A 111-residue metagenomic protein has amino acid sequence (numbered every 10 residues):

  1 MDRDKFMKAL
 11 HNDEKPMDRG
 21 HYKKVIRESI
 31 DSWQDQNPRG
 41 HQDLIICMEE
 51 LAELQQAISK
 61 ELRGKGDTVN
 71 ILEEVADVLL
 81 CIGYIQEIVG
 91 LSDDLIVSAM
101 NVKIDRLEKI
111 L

Functional and structural regions predicted by a protein language model:
D2-V75, L79-L111: Flexible "arm" and connector segments at domain edges
